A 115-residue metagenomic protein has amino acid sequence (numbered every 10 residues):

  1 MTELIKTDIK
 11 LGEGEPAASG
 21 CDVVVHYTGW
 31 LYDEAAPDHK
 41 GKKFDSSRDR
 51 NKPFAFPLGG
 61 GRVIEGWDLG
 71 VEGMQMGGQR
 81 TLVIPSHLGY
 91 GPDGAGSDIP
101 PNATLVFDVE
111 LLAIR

Functional and structural regions predicted by a protein language model:
M1-R115: Cross-family detector of peptidyl-prolyl cis-trans isomerase
